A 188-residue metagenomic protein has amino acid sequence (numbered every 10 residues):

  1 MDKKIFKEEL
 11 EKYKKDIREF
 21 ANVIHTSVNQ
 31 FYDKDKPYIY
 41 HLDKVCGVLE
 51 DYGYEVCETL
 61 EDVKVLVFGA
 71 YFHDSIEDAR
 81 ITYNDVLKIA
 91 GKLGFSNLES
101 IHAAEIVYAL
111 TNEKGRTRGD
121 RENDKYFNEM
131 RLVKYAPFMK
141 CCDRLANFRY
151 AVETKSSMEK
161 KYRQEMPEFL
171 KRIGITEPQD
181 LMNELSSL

Functional and structural regions predicted by a protein language model:
M1-L188: Active-site helical microenvironments for divalent-metal-assisted chemistry
